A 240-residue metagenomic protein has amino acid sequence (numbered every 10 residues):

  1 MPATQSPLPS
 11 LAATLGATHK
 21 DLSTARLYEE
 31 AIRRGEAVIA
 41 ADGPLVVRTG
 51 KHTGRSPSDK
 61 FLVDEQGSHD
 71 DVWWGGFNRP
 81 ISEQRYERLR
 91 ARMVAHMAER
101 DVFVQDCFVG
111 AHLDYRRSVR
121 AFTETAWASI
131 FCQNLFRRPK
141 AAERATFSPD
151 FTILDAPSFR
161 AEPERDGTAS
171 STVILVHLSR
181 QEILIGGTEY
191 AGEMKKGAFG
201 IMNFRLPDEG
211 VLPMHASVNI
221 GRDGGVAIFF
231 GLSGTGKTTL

Functional and structural regions predicted by a protein language model:
M1-V226: A noncatalytic interaction/capping subdomain that flanks phosphate/NTP-handling catalytic cores
I220-L240: Glycine-rich phosphate-binding P-loop
